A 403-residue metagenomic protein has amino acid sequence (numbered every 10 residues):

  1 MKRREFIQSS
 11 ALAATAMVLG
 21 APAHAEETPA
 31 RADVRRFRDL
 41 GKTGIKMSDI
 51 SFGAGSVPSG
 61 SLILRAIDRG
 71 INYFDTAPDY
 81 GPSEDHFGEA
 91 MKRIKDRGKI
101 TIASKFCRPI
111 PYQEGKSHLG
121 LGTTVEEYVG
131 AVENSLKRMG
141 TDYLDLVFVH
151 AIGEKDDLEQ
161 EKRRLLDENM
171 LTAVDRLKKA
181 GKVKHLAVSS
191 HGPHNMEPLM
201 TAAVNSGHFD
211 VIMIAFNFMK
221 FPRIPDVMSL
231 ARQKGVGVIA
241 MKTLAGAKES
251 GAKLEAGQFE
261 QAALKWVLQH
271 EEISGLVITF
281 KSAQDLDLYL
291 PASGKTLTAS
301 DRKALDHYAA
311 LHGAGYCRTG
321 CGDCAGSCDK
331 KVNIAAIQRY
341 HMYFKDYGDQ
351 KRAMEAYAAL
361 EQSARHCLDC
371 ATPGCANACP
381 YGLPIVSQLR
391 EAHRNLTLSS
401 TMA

Functional and structural regions predicted by a protein language model:
E5-E26: N-terminal export signals
G20-I50: C-terminal segment of N-terminal export signals and the immediately downstream linker at the start of the mature
L40, F52, F74, F87 (+8 more regions): Conserved, mostly hydrophobic/aromatic
I50-P58, E114-E126, E159-Q160, P193 (+1 more regions): Active-site mouth loops of central-metabolism enzymes
M91, D226, L230-A403: Structured C-terminal cap/extension of enzyme domains
R93-V125, H150-G153: Structural motif corresponding to the early beta-alpha repeats
L119-M241, Q269: Glycine/proline-rich, positively charged, aromatic-decorated active-site loop/lid region on the catalytic face
